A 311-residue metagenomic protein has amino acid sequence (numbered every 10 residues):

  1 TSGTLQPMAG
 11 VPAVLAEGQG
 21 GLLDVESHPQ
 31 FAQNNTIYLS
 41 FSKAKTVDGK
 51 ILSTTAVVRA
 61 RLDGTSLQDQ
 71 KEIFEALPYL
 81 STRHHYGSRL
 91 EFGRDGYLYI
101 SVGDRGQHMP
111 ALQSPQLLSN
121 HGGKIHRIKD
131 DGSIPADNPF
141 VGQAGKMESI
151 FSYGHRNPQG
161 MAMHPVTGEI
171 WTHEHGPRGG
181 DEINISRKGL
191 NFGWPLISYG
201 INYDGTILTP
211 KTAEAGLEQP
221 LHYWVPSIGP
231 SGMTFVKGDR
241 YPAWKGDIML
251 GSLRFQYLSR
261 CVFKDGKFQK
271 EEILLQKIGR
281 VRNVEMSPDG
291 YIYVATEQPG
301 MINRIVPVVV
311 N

Functional and structural regions predicted by a protein language model:
T1-M109, G160-M163, G168-G176, P226-G266 (+1 more regions): Acidic, Gly/Ser/Thr-rich repeat motifs that build Ca2+-stabilized beta-propeller blades
S2-A16, R59-L80, N120-G160, L208-V225 (+1 more regions): Blade-edge beta-strand/turn elements of extracellular beta-propeller and related beta-sheet repeat scaffolds
G21-L22, G122-K124, G229-P230, Q276-R282: Short coil-to-beta transitions that initiate beta-strands within beta-rich domains
G123, G168, D181, F192 (+3 more regions): Glycine-centered loop/turn positions within well-structured domains that cap or flank conserved ligand/cofactor-binding
H126, I185-A213: Mobile, glycine-enriched helix-loop/loop "lid" segments at the mouths of ligand-binding/catalytic clefts that gate
I128-D130, R304-N311: Short beta-strand-to-coil "C-cap" segments at the C-terminal boundary of structured domains/repeats, marking
E148, S152-K188: Acidic, glycine-rich loop-and-beta core segments that form the ion-binding/anion-interacting portion of active sites
